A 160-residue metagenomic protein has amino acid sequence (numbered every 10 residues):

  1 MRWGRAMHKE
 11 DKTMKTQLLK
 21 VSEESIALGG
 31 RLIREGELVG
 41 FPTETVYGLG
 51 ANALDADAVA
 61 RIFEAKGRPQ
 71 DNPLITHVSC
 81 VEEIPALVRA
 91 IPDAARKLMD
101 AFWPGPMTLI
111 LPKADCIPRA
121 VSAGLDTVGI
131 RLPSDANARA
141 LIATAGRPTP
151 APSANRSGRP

Functional and structural regions predicted by a protein language model:
H8-P160: Active-site-adjacent structural elements in enzyme catalytic cores
